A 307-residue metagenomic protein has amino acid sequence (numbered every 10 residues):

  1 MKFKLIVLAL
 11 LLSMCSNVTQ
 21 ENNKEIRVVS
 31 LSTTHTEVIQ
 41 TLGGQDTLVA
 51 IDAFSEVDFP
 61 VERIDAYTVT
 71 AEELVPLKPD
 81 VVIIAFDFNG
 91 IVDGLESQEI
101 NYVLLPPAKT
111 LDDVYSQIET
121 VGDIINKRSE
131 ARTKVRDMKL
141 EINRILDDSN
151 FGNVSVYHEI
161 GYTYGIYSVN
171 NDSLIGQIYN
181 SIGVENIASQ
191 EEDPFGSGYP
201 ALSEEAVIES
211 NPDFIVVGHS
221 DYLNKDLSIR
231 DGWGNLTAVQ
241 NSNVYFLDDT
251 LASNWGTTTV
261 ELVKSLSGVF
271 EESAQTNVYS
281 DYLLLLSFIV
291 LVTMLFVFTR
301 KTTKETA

Functional and structural regions predicted by a protein language model:
M1-L8, L285: Sec-dependent signal peptide recognition, specifically the positively charged N-region followed immediately by
S13-M14: C-terminal motif of bacterial Sec signal peptides marking the signal peptidase cleavage site
K24-L42, E130-E185: Basic- and aromatic-lined ligand-binding clefts that recognize polyanionic substrates
I26-N89, I100, V184-I187: A short, structured surface patch at a secondary-structure boundary
I26-R27, L31, G90, D112-N126 (+7 more regions): Structured C-terminal subdomain patch of bacterial secreted/periplasmic proteins
V49-A53, F59-E62, L174-G198, N243-F246: His/Asp/Glu-enriched short active-site or ligand-binding loop at hydrolase and phosphoryl-transfer sites
A71-P79, Q98, P200-N211: Short helices/loops that flank or line small-molecule/ion binding pockets
I289-K301: Alpha-helical transmembrane segments
